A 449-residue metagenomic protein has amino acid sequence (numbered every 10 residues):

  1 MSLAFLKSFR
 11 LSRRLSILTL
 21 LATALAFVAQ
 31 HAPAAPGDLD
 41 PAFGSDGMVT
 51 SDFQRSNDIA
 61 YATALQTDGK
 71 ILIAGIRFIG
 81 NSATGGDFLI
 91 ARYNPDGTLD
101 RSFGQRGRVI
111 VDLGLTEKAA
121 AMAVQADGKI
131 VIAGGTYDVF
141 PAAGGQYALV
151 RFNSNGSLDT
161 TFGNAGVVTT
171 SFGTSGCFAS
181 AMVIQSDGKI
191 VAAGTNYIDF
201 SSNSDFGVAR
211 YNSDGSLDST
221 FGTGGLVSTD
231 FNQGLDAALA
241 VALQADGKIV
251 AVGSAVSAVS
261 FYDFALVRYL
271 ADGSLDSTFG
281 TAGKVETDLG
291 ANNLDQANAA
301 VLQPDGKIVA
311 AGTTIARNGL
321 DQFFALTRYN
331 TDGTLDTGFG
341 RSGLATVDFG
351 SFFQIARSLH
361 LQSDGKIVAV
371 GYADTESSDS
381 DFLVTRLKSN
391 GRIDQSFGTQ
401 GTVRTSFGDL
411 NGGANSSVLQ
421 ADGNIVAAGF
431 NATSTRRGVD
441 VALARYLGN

Functional and structural regions predicted by a protein language model:
S2-A4, L15-L18, A24-N449: Extracytoplasmic mature domains of secreted or surface-exposed proteins
F9-R14: Twin-arginine (Tat) signal peptide motif
